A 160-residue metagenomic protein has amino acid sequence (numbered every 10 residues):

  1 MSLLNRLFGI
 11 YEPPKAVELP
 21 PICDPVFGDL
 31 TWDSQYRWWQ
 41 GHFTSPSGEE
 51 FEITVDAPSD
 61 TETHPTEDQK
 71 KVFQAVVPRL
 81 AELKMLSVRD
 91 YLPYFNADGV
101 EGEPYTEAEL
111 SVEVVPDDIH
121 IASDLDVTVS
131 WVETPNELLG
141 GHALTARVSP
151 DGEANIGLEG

Functional and structural regions predicted by a protein language model:
M1-T31, A108-G160: Acidic, proline/glycine-rich low-complexity IDRs
L7, C23, W32, S47 (+3 more regions): A general marker of short, structured functional hotspots
L19, D24, L30-T31, Q35 (+4 more regions): Alpha-helical protein-protein interaction elements
V26-V76: Contiguous hydrophobic, core-forming segments of folded domains
D33, W39-Q40, L92-N96, T106 (+1 more regions): Short linear interaction motif-like sites in intrinsically disordered regions of transcription factors
G41, K84-V88, V129: Short, hydrophobic/proline-enriched secondary-structure or compact coil segments at domain edges
T54-V115: Long, charged/polar, surface-exposed segments that mediate recognition or autoinhibition
